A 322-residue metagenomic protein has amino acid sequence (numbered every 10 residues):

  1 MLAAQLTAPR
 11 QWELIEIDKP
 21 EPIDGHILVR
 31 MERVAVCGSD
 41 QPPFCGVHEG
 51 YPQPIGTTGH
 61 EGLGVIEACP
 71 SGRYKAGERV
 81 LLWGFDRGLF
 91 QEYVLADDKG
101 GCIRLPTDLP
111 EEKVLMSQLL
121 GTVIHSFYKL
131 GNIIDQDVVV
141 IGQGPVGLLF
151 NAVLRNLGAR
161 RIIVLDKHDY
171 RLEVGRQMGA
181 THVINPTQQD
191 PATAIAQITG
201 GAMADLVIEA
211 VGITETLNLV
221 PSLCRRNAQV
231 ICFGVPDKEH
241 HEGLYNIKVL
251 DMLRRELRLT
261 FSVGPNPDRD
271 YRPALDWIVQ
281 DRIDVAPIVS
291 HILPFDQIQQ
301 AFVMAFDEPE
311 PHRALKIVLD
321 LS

Functional and structural regions predicted by a protein language model:
M1, N218-S222, D268-S322: C-terminal hydrophobic helical "lid"/dimerization subdomain of Rossmann-like NAD(P)H-dependent oxidoreductases
P20-A35, V47-D86, P106-D108: Glycine-rich beta-strand-centered segment in the early N-terminal region that forms part of a ligand/cofactor-binding
C37, G72, V146, Y170: Conserved Rossmann-like nucleotide-cofactor binding loop
V80-I141: NAD(P)H dinucleotide-binding glycine-rich loop of Rossmann-like/cofactor-binding domains, especially the beta1-alpha1
T122, V146, L154: Hydrophobic/small residue at the entry helix of a nucleotide-binding pocket
V140, R155-L219: Adenosine-nucleotide cofactor-binding segment
T214-Q280, D320-S322: Glycine-rich phosphate-binding loop and adjacent beta-alpha segment of Rossmann(oid) nucleotide-cofactor-binding
